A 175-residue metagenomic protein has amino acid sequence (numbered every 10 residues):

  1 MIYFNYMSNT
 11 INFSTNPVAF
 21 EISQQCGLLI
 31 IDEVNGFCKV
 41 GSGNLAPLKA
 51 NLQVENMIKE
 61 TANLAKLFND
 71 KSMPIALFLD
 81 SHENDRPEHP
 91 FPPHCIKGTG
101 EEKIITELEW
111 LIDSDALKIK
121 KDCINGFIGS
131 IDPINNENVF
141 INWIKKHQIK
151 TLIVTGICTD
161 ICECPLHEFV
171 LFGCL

Functional and structural regions predicted by a protein language model:
I2-K118: Active-site acidic carboxylates
V34-N35, H82, C123, T159-I161: Short, glycine/serine-rich, charged loops/turns that create anion-binding and catalytic segments at active sites
K39-V40, N125-I128, F169-C174: Short regulatory "switch" loops immediately downstream of catalytic or recognition motifs within protein catalytic
K59-K66, K145, E168, F172: Surface-exposed alpha-helical segments enriched in charged/polar residues
N84-E88, G126-G129, C162-E163: Short acidic/glycine-rich loop or secondary-structure boundary segments that cap or lie
T99, I105-I157: Internal catalytic-core helix/loop-beta-alpha segment that presents or stabilizes conserved functional determinants
I149-L171, L175: Phosphate/ribose-phosphate-bearing ligand recognition and processing surfaces, centered on ADP-ribose/NAD(+/P+) systems
